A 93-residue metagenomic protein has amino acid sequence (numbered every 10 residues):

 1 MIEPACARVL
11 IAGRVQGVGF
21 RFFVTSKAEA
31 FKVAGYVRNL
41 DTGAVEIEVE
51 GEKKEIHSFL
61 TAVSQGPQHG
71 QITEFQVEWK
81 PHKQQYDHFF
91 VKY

Functional and structural regions predicted by a protein language model:
M1-Y93: Intrinsically disordered, low-complexity, mixed-charge
